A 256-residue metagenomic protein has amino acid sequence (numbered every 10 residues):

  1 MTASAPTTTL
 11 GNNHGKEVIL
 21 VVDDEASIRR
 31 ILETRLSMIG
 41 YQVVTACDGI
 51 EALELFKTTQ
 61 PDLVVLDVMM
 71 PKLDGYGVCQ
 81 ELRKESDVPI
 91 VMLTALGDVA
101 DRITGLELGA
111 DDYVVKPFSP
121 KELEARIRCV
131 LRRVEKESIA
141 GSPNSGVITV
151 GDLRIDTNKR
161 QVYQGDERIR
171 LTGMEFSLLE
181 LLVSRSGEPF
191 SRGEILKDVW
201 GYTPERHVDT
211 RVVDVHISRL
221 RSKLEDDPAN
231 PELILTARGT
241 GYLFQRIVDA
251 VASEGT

Functional and structural regions predicted by a protein language model:
G15-S27, L32-L36, V64: Conserved acidic segment of CheY-like receiver
D24, Q80, K84, P89-T149: Basic, amphipathic DNA-recognition helix from helix-turn-helix-like DNA-binding domains
G40-C47, L55: Short hydrophobic/Thr-rich beta-strand motif most characteristic of the beta2 strand and flanking loop of CheY-like
D48-E51, D74-G77: Acidic catalytic/metal-coordinating carboxylates
T59-V65: Active-site beta3 strand of CheY-like receiver
M70: Receiver (REC) domain active-site loop signature in two-component systems and cognate sites in sensor histidine kinases
S145, R170, V215-I217, R221-T256: DNA-binding patch around the recognition helix
I148-F176, P189, R206, L243-T256: A structural micro-motif at secondary-structure boundaries
